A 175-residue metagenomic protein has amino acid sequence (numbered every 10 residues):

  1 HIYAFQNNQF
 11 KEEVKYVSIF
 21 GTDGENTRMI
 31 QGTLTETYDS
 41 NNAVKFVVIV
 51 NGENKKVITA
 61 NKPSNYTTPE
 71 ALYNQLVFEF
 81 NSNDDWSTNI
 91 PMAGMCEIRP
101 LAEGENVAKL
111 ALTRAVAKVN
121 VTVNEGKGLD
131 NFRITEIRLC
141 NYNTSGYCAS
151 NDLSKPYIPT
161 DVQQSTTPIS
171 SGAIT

Functional and structural regions predicted by a protein language model:
H1-P63, T122, G126-T175: Tryptophan-paired
G21, K55-N106: Structured interaction patches on ligand/partner-binding surfaces of diverse proteins
K109-V116: Conserved "repeat-terminator" motif of extracellular CCP/Sushi domains
